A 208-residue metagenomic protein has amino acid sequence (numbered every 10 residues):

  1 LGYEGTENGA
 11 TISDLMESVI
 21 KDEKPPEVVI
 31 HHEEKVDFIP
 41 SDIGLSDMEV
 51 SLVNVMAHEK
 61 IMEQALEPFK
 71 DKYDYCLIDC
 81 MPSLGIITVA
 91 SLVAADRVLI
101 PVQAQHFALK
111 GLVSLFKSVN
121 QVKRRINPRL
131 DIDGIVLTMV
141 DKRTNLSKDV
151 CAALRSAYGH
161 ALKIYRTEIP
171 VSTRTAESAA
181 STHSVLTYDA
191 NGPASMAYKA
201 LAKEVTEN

Functional and structural regions predicted by a protein language model:
L1-N208: P-loop NTP-binding core
